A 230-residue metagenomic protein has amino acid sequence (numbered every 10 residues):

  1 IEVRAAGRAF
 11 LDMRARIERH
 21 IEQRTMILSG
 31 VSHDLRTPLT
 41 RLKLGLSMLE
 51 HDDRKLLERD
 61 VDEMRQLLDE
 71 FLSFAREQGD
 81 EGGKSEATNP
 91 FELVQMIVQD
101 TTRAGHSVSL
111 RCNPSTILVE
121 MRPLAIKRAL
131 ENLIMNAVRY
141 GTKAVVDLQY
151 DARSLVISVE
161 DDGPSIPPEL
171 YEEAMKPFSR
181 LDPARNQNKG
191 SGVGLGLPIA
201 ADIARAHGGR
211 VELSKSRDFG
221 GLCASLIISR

Functional and structural regions predicted by a protein language model:
I1-M26, D62: Amphipathic coiled-coil signaling helices used for dimeric signal transmission
G79-G83, L118-M121: Conserved micro-motifs of the catalytic ATP-binding
K143-R153: Short beta-strand/loop element within the Bergerat-fold HATPase_c
D161: Acidic ATP/Mg2+-coordinating residue in the GHKL
I166-S179: Short conserved segment of the HATPase_c
G196-A200: Short alpha-helical Gxxx[C/S/T] motif in the catalytic ATP-binding
